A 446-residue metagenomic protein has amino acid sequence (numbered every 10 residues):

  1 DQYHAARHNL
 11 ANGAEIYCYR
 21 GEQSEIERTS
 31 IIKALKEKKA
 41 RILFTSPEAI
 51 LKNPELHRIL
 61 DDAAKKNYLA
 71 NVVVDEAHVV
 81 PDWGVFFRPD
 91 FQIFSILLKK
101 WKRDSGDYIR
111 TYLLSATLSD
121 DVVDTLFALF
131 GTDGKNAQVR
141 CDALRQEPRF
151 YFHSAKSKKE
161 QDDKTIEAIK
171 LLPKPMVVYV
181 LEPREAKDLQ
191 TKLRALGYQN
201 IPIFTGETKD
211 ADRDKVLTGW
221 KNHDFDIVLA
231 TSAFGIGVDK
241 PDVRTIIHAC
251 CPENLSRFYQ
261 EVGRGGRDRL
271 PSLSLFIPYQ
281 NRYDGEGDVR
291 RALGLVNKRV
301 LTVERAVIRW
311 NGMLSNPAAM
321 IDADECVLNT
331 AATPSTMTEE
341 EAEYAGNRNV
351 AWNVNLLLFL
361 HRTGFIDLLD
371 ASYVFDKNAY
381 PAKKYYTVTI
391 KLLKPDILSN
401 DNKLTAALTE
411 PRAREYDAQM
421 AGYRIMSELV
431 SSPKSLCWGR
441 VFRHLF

Functional and structural regions predicted by a protein language model:
D1-H8, C18-E27, E48-L51, T117-V122 (+1 more regions): Conserved Walker A/P-loop ATP-binding site and its immediately adjacent core in helicase/helicase-like ATPase domains
A11-Q23, K135-R140, G197-D210: Conserved RecA-like helicase motor-core motifs
L35-L56, W220-V238: Conserved two-lobed SF2 helicase motor
K39-I42, Y68-N71, D107-Y112, D224-I227: Loop/turn-to-beta-strand initiation segments
A49-G106: SF2 helicase catalytic motif II
I50-L51, V79-P81, F86-R88, D120-D121 (+3 more regions): Catalytic P-loop NTPase motifs of RecA-like helicase/translocase cores
D104-R110, A116-L171: Interdomain hinge/linker at the junction between the two RecA-like core domains of SF2 helicases
L171-F234, V238-F446: C-terminal helicase lobe
